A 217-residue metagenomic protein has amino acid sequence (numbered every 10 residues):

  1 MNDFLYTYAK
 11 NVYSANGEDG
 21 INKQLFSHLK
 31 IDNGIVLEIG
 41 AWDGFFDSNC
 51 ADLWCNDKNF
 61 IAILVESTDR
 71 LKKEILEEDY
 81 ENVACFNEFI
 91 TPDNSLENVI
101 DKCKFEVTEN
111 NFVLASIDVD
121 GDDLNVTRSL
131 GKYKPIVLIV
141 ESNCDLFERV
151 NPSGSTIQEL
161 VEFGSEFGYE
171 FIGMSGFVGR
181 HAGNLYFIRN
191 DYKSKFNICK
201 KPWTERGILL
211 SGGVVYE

Functional and structural regions predicted by a protein language model:
M1-A9, S211-Y216: Membrane-proximal basic amphipathic "stem/tether" segments
N2, V119-D120: Mixed-charge, polar/low-complexity N-terminal
Y6-K102, N110-F112, I117, C144: SAM cofactor-binding core of SAM-dependent methyltransferases, primarily the Rossmann-like beta-alpha-beta module
I35-E38, D52-I61, N110-A115, G121-E217: Conserved acidic-Pro-Pro-aromatic motif
F105: Extended ligand-binding clefts on enzyme/binding-domain cores
